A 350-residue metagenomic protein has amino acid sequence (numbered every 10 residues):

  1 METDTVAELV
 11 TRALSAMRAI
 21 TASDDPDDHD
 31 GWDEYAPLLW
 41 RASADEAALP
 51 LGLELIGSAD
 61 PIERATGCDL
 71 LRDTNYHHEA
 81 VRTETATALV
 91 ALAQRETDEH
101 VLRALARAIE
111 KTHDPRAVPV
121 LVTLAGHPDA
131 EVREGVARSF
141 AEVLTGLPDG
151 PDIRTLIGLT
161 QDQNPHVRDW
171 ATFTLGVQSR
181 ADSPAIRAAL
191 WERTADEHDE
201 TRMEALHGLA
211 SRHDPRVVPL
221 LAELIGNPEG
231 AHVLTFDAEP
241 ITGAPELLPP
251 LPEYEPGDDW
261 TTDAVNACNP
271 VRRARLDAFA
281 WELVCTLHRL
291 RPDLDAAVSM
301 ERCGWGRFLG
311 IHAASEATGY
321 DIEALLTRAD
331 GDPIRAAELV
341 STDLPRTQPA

Functional and structural regions predicted by a protein language model:
M1-P37, I56-A59, T66, N75-E79 (+5 more regions): Long, helix-rich interaction regions
L39-S43: Amphipathic alpha-helical segments that form the core helices of the histone-fold
D45-I56: Internal amphipathic alpha-helical repeat/solenoid segments
D114: Short, conserved catalytic or interaction motifs in soluble domains
